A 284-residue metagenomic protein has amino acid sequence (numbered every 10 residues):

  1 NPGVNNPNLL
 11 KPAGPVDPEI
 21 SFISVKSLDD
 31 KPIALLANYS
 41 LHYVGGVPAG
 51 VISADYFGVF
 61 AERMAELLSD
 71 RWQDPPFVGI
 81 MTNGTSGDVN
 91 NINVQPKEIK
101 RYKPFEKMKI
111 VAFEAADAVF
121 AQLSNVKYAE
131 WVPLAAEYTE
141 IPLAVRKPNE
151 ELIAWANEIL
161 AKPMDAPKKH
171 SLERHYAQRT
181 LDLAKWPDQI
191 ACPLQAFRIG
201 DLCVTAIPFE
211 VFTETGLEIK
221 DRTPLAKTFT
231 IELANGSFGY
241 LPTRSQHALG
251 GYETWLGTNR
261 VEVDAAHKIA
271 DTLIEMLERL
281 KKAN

Functional and structural regions predicted by a protein language model:
N1-N284: Non-catalytic substrate/cofactor recognition surfaces at enzyme active-site rims
